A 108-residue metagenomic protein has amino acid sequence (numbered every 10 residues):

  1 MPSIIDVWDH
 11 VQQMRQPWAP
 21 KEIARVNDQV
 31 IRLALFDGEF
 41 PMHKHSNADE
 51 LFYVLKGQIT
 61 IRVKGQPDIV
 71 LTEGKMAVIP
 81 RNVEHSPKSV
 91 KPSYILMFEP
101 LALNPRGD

Functional and structural regions predicted by a protein language model:
M1-R32: A short, N-terminal "cap"/entry segment at the start of jelly-roll beta-barrel domains of the cupin/DSBH fold
N27, L55-K56, T72-E73, K91 (+1 more regions): A cytosolic small-molecule/anion-sensing beta-strand core signal
V30, E39, Q58-T60, E84 (+1 more regions): Structural motif
V30-S46: Conserved short histidine dyad/triad with adjacent acidic residue
A34, V54-L55, R62, K88 (+1 more regions): Beta-strand residues in well-ordered beta-sheet regions across diverse protein folds
G38, N47-D49, Y53-T60, K64-G65: Glycine- and acidic-residue-biased ligand/ion/polar-headgroup-sensing regions
G65-R81: Short acidic-glycine-tyrosine-enriched beta hairpin
R81-D108: Ligand-binding loop in jelly-roll beta-barrel domains
